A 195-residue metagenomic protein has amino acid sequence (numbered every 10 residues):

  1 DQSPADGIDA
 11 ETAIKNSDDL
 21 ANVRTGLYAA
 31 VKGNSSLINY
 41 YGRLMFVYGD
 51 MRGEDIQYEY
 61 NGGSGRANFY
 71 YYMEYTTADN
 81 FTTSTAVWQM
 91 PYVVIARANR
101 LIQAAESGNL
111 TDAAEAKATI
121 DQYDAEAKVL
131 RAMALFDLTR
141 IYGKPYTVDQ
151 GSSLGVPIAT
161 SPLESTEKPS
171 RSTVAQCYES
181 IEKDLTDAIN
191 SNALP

Functional and structural regions predicted by a protein language model:
D1-G49: Membrane-proximal, proline-rich intrinsically disordered regions
K32-L37, G53, Q57-Y58, A134-P145: Secretory-pathway/luminal and periplasmic proteins that interact with or process carbohydrate-rich
Y41-Y48, K144-S152, L194-P195: Short, surface-exposed recognition loops and adjoining beta-strand edges that mediate ligand/DNA contacts, enriched
L44-E54, I120-Y123: Acidic helix-start/capping segments at beta-turn-to-alpha-helix junctions
S64-Y142, S172, N190-L194: Conserved, well-structured interaction surfaces
T111, E115-A118, I141-S180: Short coil/linker segments at helix-helix boundaries
